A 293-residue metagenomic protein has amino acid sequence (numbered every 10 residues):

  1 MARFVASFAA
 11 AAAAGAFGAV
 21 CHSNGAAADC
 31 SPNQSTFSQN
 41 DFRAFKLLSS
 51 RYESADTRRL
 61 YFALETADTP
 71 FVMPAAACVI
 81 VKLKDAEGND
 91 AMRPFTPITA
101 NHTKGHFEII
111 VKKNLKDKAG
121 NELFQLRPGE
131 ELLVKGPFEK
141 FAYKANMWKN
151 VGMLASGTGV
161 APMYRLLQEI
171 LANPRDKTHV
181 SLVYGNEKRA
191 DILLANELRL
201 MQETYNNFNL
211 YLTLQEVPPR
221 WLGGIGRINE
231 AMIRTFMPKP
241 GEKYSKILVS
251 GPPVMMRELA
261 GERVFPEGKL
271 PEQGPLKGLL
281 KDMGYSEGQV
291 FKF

Functional and structural regions predicted by a protein language model:
A2-C30: Terminal signal-anchor or tail-anchor transmembrane helices that tether membrane-associated enzymes to cellular
A10-G18, V183-F293: Reductase modules of NAD(P)H-dependent flavoproteins
S31-E130, N186-K188, Q215-E216: Ferredoxin-reductase
G136-M147: A short, basic/flexible loop-to-alpha-helix module at the beginning of a structural domain
N150-G152, S181, K246: Structural motif
T158-M163, M255: Hydrophobic/small residue at the entry helix of a nucleotide-binding pocket
P162-P174: Histidine-anchored nucleotide/phosphate-binding helix
